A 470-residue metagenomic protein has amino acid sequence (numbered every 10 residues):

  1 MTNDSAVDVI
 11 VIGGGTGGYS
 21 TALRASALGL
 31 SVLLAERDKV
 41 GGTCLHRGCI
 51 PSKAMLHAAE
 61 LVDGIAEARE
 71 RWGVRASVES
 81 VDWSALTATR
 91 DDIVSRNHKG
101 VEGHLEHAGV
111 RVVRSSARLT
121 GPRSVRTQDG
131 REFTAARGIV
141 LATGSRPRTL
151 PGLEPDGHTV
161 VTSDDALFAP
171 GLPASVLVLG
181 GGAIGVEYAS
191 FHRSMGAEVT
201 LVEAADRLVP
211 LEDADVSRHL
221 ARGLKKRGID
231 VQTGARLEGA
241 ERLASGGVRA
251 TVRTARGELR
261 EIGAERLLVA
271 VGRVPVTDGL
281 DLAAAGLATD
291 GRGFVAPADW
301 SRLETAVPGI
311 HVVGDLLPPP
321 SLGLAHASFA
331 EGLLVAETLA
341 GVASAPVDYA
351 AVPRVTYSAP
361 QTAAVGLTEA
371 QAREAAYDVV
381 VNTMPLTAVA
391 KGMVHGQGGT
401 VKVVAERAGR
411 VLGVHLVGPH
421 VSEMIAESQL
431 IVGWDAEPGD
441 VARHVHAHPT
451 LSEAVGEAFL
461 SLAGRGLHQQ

Functional and structural regions predicted by a protein language model:
T2-V7, L23-L30, A35-L172, T200 (+7 more regions): Glycine-rich flavin
N3-G15, L172-G182: Beta1/beta-strand and adjacent pyrophosphate-binding region of the FAD-binding site in flavoprotein oxidoreductases
I10-I12, A117, T134-G144, L179 (+3 more regions): Short hydrophobic core segments
I12-G14, T21-D38, T43, I50 (+3 more regions): Flexible, glycine-rich terminal cap/loop adjacent to redox cofactors in electron-transfer oxidoreductases
G18, G185-V186: N-terminal Rossmann-fold NAD(P) dinucleotide-binding loop
A22, S26, A189, R193-S194: Gly/Ala-rich phosphate-binding loop of Rossmann-like dinucleotide-binding domains, activating on the conserved
R111-V113, V161, D230-Q232, H311 (+1 more regions): General small-molecule cofactor/ligand-binding pocket signal
D156-P173, E261, R266-G341: FAD-site-proximal beta/loop scaffold in flavoenzymes
